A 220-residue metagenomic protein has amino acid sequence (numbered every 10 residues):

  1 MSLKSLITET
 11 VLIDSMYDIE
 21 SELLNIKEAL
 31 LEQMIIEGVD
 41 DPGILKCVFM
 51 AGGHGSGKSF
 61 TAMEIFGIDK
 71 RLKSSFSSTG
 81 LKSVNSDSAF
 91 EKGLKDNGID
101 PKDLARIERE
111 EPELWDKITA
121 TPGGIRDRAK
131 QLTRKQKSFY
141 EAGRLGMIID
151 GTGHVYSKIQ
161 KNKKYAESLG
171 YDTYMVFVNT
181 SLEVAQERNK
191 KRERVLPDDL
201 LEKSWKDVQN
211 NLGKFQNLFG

Functional and structural regions predicted by a protein language model:
T10-V39: N-terminal pre-Walker A segment at the start of P-loop NTPase domains
I36-L45, F139-E141: Phosphate-binding P-loop
G53-H54: The conserved Walker
G57: Conserved glycine(s) of the Walker
T61: Hydrophobic positions on the alpha1 helix immediately C-terminal to the Walker A/P-loop
I65-G143, S157: Conserved substrate/cofactor phosphate-moiety recognition/catalytic segment in nucleotide-dependent phosphotransferases
I68, L182-G220: Conserved GTP-binding G-domain of TRAFAC-class P-loop NTPases and closely related GTPase folds
H154, E167-E187: Conserved phosphate-donor/acceptor-positioning beta-strand/loop module used by diverse small-molecule
